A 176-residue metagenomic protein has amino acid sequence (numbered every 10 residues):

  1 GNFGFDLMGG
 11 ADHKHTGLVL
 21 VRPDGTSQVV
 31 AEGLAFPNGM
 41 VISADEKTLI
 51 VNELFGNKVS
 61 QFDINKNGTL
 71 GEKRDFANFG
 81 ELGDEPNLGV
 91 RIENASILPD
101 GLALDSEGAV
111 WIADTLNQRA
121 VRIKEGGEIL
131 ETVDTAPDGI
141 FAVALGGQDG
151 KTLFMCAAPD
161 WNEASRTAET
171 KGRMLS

Functional and structural regions predicted by a protein language model:
G1-F3, L54, I64, T115 (+1 more regions): Short loop/turn segments immediately following the C-termini of beta-strands
N2-G4, D12-L18, S27-T48, F79-A109 (+2 more regions): Beta-rich, blade/repeat-based domains predominating in secreted/periplasmic proteins but also intracellular
L7-A11, A164-T167: Short consensus segments that form the blades of beta-propeller domains, in both extracellular/periplasmic
H15, D24, E46, G56 (+5 more regions): Surface-exposed loop/turn positions within WD40 beta-propeller blades
T16-V19, K58-S60, R119-V121, T170-L175: A short loop-to-beta-strand structural motif that recurs across blades of beta-propeller domains
V21-P23, F76, N117, V121-T132 (+3 more regions): Flexible "stalk/tail and boundary" regions
V51, I112-A113, M155: Conserved beta-strand element within WD40/beta-propeller blades
F62-L70: Short loop/turn segments immediately following beta-strands, especially the blade-tip and inter-blade linker loops
